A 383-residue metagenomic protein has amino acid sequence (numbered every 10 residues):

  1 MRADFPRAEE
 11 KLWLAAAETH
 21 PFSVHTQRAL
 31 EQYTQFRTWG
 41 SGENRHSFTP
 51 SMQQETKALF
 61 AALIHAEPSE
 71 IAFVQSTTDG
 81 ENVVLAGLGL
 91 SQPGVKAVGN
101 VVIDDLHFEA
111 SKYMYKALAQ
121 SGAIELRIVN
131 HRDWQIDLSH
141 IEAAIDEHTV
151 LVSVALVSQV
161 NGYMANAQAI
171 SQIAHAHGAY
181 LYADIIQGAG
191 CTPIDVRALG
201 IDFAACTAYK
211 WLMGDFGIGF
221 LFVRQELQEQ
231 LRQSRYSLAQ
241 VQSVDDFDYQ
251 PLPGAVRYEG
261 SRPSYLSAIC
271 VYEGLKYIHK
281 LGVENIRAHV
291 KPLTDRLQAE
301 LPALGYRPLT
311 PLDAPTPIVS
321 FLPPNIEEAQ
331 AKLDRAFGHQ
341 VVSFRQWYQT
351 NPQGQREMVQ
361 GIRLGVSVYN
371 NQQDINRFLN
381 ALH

Functional and structural regions predicted by a protein language model:
M1-H383: Pyridoxal 5′-phosphate
